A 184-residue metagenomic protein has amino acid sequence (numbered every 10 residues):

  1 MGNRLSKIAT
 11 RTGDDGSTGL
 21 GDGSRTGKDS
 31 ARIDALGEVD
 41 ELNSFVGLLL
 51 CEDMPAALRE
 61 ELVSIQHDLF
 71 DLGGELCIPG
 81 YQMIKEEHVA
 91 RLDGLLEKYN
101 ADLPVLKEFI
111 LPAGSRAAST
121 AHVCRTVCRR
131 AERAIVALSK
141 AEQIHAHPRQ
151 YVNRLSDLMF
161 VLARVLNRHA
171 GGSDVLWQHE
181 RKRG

Functional and structural regions predicted by a protein language model:
M1-G184: Phosphate/pyrophosphate-binding loop motifs in nucleotide- or prenyl diphosphate-using proteins
